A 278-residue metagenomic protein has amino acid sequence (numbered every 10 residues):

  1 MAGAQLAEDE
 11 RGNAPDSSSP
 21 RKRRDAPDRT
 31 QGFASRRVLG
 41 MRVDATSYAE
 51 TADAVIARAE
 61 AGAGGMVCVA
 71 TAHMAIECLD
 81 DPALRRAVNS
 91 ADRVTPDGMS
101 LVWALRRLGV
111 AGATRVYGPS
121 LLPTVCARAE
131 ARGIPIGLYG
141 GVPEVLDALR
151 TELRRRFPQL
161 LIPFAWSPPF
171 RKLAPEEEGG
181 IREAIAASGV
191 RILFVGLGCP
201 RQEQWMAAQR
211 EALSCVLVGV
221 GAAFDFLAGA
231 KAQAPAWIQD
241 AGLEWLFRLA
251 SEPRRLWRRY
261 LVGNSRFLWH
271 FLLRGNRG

Functional and structural regions predicted by a protein language model:
A2-L6, E10, P15, R21-K22 (+1 more regions): N-terminal nucleotide/polyanion-binding subdomain common to many enzyme families
G64, L213-V216: A short helix->loop->beta-strand "cap" motif at the edges of active sites that frequently abuts
L101-W103, R201, A223-A228: Short gly/pro/ser/thr-enriched loop/turn and capping motifs at secondary-structure boundaries
V102-L108, A234-G278: A transmembrane-helix-recognition feature enriched in membrane-embedded lipid enzymes and envelope glyco-/phospholipid
V102-S188: Conserved beta-alpha
R150, E203-A212: Short Gly/Thr/Asp-enriched flexible loops that form oxyanion-binding sites at enzyme active sites
S167-L173, C215-S251: Short, flexible loop segments at boundaries between secondary-structure elements
I185, G189-C199: Proline-aspartate-enriched helix->loop->beta-strand connector
